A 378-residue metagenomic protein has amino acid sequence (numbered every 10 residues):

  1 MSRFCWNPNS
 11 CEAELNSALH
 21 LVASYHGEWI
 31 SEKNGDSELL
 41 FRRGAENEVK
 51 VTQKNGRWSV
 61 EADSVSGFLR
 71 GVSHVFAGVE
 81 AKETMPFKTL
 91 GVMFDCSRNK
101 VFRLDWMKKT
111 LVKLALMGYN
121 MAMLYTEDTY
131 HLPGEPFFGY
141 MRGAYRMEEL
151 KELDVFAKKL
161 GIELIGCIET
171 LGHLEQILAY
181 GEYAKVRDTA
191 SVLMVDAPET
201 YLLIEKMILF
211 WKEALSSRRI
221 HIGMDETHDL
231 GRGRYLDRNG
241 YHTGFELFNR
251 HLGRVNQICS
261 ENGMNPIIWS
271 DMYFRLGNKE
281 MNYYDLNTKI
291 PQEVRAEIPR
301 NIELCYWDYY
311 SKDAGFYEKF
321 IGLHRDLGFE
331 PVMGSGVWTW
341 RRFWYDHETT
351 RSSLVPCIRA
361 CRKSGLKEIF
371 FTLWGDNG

Functional and structural regions predicted by a protein language model:
M1-F87: Contiguous, structured surface segment used for ligand recognition
M1-P8, D36-E38, R57-W58, L90-V92 (+4 more regions): Hydrophobic beta-strand segments of well-ordered beta-sheets in folded domains
C11-L15, W106, E149, H251 (+2 more regions): Residue-level preference for nonpolar/small residues embedded in alpha-helices
L19-H26, L114, C259, H324: Hydrophobic alpha-helical packing residues
S24-E28, Y119, I162, M264 (+2 more regions): Short aromatic/hydrophobic-glycine micro-motifs
G27-G44, L124-E127, G334-R341, F371-T372: A generic structural motif
N55-S260, I267, M333-S335, H347 (+1 more regions): Feature activates predominantly on carbohydrate-active enzymes
L230-G378: Catalytic-core regions of glycoside hydrolase
